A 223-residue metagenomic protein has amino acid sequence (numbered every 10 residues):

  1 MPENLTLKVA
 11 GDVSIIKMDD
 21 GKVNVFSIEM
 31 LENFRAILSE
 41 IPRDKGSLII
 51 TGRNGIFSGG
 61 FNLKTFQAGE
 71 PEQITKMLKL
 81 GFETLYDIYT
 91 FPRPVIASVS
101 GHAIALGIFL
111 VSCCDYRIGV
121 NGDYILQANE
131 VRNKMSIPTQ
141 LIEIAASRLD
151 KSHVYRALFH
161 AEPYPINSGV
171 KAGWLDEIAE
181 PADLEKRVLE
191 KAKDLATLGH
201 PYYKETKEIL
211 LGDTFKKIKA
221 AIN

Functional and structural regions predicted by a protein language model:
M1-T51: Conserved CoA-thioester-binding segment of acyl-CoA-metabolizing enzymes
P2-I15, A157-A196, E205-N223: Amphipathic alpha-helical segments at domain termini/boundaries
I16, F34, I50, N62 (+4 more regions): Terminal peptide-recognition signature
I37-E40, L80-P92: Catalytic-core regions built around general acid/base machinery
D44, G52-T84: Glycine- (often His-adjacent) and acidic-residue-rich active-site loop that binds/positions the CoA thioester
V95, R117-I118, I178: Short, well-ordered beta-strand core segments
S98-I104, A157-E162: Glycine-rich beta-to-alpha transition loops that act as phosphate-gripper elements at the mouths of alpha/beta enzyme
I104-R156, R187: CoA-thioester-processing core
